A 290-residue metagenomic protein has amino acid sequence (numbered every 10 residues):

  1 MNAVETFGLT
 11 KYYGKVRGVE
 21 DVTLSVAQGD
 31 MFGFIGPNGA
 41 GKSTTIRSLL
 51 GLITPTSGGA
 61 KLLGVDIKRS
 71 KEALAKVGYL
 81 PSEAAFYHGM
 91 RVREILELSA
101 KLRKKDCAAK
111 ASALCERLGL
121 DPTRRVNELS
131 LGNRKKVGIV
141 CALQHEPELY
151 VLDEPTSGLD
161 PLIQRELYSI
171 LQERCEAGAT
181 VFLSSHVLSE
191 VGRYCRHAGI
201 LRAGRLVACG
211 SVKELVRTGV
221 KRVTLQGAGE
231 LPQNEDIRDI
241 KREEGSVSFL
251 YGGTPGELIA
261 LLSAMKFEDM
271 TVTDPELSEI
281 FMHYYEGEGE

Functional and structural regions predicted by a protein language model:
G58-A73: Conserved ABC transporter NBD signature motif
A108-E128: Conserved ABC nucleotide-binding domain
I139: Hydrophobic anchor residue at the start of the ABC signature
Q144-E148: A short, proline-enriched helix->beta-strand linker immediately N-terminal to the Walker B motif in ABC-type P-loop
Y150-E154: Catalytic Walker B motif of ABC-type/P-loop ATPase nucleotide-binding domains
L167-G252: ABC transporter nucleotide-binding domain
K221-E290: Short, charged/small-residue-rich alpha-helical element at the C-terminal edge of ABC transporter nucleotide-binding
